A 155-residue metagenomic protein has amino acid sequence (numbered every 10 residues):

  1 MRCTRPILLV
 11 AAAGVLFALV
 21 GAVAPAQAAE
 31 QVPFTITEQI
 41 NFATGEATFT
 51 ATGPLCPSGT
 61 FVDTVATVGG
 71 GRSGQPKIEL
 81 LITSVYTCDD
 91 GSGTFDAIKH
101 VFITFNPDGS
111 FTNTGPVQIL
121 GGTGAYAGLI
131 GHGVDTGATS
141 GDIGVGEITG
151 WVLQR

Functional and structural regions predicted by a protein language model:
M1-A11: Bacterial N-terminal signal peptides that target proteins for export
M1-C3, V23, L153: Intrinsically disordered, low-complexity sequence elements enriched in Ser/Thr/Gly/Pro
V10-G21: Bacterial N-terminal signal peptides
G21-Q27: Bacterial Sec-dependent signal peptides at the C-terminal "C-region" and cleavage site
Q27-R155: Beta-strand-enriched cores of mature, soluble protein domains
